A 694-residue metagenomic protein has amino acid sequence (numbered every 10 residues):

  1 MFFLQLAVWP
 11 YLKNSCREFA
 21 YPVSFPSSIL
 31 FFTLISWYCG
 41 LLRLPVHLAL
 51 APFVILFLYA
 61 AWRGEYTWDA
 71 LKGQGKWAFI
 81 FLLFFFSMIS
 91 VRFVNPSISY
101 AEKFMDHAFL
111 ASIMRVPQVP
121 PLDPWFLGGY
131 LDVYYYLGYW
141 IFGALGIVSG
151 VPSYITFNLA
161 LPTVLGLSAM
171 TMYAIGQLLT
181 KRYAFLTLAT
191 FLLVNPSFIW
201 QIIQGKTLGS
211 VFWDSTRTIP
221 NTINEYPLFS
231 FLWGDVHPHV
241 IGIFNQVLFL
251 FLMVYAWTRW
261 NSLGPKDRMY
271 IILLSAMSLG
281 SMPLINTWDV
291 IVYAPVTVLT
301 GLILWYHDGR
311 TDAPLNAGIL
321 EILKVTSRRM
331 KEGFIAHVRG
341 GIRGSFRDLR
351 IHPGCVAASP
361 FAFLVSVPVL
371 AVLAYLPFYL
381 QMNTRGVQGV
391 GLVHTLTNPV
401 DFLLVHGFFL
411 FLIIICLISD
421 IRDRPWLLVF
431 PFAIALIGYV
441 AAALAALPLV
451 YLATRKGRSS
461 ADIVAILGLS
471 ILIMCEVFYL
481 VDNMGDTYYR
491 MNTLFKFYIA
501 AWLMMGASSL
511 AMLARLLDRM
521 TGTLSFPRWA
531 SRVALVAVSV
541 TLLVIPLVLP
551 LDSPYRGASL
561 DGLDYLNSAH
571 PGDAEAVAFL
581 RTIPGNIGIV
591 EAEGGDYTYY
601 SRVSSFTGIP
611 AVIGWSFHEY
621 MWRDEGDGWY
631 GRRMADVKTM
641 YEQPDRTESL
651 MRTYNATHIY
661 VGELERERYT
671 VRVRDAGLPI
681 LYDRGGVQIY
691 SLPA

Functional and structural regions predicted by a protein language model:
M1-Q74, L320-L323, S327, K331-I335 (+4 more regions): Membrane-embedded, hydrophobic transmembrane alpha-helices
L42-V46, I98-K103, G128-Y130, L228-F229 (+6 more regions): Membrane-helix boundary/interfacial segments in multi-pass membrane proteins
W68-K72, N261-R268, H307-P360, R519-P527: Membrane-interfacial, low-structure loops and terminal tails that flank and connect transmembrane helices in multi-pass
A70-W77, L83, S87-L248, N567 (+1 more regions): Active-site lumenal/periplasmic loops and adjacent helix-entry segments of GT-C-fold, multi-pass membrane
I89, N195-P196, I285, V372-P377 (+3 more regions): Transmembrane alpha-helical segments
P162-L165, Y293, Y489-R515: Hydrophobic/aromatic-rich transmembrane helices and adjacent perimembrane loops
S230-F231, I272-N286, V429-L436: Membrane-interface alpha helices of multi-pass inner-membrane proteins
I545-A694: Extracytoplasmic
